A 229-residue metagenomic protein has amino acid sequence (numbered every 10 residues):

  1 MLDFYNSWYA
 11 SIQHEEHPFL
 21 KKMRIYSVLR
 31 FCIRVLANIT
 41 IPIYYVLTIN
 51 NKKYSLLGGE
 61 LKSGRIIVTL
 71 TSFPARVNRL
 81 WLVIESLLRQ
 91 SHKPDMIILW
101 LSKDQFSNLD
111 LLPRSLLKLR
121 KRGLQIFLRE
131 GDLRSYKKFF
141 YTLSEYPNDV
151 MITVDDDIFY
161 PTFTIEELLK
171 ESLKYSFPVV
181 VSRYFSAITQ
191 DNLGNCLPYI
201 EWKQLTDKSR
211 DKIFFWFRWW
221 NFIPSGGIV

Functional and structural regions predicted by a protein language model:
L2-R89: N-proximal low-complexity "stem/linker" segments adjacent to membrane-targeting elements
V68-L70, L99, T153: Structural beta-sheet core signal
V83-D95, K103, K118: Short, acidic, metal-binding catalytic loop of nucleotide-sugar glycosyltransferases
D95-M96, V150: Residues at the starts of beta-strands that form the adenosine-phosphate
I98-S102, S182: Short internal beta-strands
S102-D149: Active-site-proximal specificity loops/subdomain of glycosyltransferases
T142, P161-V229: Conserved catalytic core of nucleotide-sugar-dependent glycosyltransferases
N148-F159: Short beta-strand-to-loop acidic/aromatic patch adjacent to the donor-nucleotide binding site
